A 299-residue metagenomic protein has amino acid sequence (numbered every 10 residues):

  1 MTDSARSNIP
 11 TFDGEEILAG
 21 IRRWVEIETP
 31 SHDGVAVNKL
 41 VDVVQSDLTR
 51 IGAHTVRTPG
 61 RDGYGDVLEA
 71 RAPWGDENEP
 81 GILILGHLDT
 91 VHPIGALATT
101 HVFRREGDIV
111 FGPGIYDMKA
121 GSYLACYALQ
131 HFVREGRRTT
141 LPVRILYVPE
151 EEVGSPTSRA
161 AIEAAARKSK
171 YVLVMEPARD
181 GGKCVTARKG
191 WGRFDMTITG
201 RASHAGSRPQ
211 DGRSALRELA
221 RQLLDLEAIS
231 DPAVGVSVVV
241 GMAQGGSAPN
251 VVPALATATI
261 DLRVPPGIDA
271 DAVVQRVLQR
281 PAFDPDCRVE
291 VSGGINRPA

Functional and structural regions predicted by a protein language model:
M1-F12, T29-P30, D47, P59-R61 (+4 more regions): Metal-dependent amide/peptide-bond hydrolase catalytic core, centered on the "pita-bread" metallohydrolase fold
T2-P113, R134-T139: Acidic/His- and Gly-rich active-site-bordering loop/insert found across diverse amide/peptide-bond hydrolases
R22, Q45, Y123-Q130, R159 (+3 more regions): Predominant activation on well-ordered alpha-helical scaffold segments within soluble catalytic domains
E77, E106, A128-R144, L226-G235: Phosphate-handling active-site elements
L83, R144-L146, E290: A structural signal for isolated positions on well-ordered beta-strands in alpha/beta enzyme cores
H92, I109-Y123, H204: Glycine/serine-rich anion-binding loops at beta->alpha junctions that coordinate negatively charged ligand groups
M118-K189: Acidic/histidine-rich catalytic neighborhood of metal-dependent amide-processing enzymes
